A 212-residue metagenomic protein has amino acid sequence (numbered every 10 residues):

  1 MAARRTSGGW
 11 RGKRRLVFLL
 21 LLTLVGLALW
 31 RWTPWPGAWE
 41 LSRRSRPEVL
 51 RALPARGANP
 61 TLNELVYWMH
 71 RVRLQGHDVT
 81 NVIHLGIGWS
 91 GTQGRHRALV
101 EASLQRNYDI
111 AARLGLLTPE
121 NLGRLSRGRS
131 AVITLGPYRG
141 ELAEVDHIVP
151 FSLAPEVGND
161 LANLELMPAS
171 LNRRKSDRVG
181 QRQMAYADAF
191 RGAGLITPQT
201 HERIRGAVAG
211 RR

Functional and structural regions predicted by a protein language model:
R4-L24: N-terminal Sec-pathway targeting helices
T6-W10, L74, T134, G192: Intrinsically disordered, low-complexity segments enriched in small/polar residues
W10-R14, A28, W39, N59 (+7 more regions): Compositionally biased, intrinsically disordered low-complexity regions
G12-K13, E40, E48, E64 (+5 more regions): Glutamate identity and glutamate-enriched acidic tracts
F18-L114: A boundary/linker detector
T80-A162, A169-F190: Betabetaalpha-Me/HNH-type nuclease active-site subdomain
S176-R212: Active-site or metal-binding loop neighborhoods of secreted/extracellular toxin and effector enzymes
